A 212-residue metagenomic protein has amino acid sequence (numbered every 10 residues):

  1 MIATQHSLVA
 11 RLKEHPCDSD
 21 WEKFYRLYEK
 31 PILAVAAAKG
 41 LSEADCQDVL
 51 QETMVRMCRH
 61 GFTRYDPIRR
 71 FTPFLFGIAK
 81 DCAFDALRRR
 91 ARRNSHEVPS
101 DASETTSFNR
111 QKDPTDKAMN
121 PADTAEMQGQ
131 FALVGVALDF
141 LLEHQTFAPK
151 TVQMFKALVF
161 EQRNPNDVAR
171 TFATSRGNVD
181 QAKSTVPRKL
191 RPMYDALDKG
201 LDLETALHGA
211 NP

Functional and structural regions predicted by a protein language model:
K13-A34: A short, charge-rich alpha-helical start-of-domain segment used by transcription regulators
K13-E14, A38-G40, E52-R70, R89-A91: Sigma70-family region 2
H15, P114-Q153: Amphipathic alpha-helical segment used for protein-protein interaction
L27-K30, K156-R163: Short helix-capping/turn signature of helix-turn-helix
I32, A36, G61, L75 (+2 more regions): Hydrophobic-face residues of short alpha-helical interaction/recognition segments
D48-V55, R69-D81: Structural recognition of an alpha-helix C-terminal capping motif at a helix-to-coil junction
A86-P114, K199-L207: Short, basic/polar amphipathic helix motif occurring as a linker/hinge flanking DNA-binding modules in transcription
A148-T151, F160, N164-L197: DNA-recognition helix of helix-turn-helix
